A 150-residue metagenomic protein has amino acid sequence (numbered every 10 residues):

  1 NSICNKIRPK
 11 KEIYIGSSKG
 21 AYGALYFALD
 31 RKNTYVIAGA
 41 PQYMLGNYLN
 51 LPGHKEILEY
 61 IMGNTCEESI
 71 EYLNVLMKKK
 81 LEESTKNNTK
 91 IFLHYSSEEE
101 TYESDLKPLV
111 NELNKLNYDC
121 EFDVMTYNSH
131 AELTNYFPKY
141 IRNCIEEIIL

Functional and structural regions predicted by a protein language model:
N1-I7: Alpha/beta-hydrolase active-site loop
I7-S18: Alpha/beta-hydrolase fold nucleophile elbow
I13, Y35-I37: Residue in the alpha/beta-hydrolase core beta-strand immediately N-terminal to the catalytic nucleophile
G16-Y26: Glycine-rich nucleophile elbow surrounding the catalytic serine of serine-hydrolase chemistry
F27-R31: Aromatic pocket-lining residues of Rossmann-like dinucleotide-binding sites
I37-L49, S96-S97: Active-site nucleophile loop of the alpha/beta-hydrolase fold
G53-D123, Y140-I149: The feature captures the conserved acid-bearing segment of alpha/beta-hydrolase catalytic domains
N128-K139: Catalytic histidine-centered segment of alpha/beta-hydrolase-like enzymes
